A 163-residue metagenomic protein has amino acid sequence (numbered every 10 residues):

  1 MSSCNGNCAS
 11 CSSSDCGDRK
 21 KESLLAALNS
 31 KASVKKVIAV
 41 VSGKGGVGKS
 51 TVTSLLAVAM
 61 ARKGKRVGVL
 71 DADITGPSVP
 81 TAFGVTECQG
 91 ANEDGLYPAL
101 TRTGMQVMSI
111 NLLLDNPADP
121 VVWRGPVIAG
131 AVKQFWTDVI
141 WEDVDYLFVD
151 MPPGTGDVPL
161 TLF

Functional and structural regions predicted by a protein language model:
M1-A27: Cysteine-cluster motifs in flexible loop/terminal segments that predominantly coordinate metals
N29-K35: Phosphate-binding P-loop
K36-I74: Walker A/P-loop phosphate-binding motif and the immediately C-terminal alpha-helix
A39-S42, A61, P80-E87, T101 (+3 more regions): Signal for well-folded cores of large energy- and translation-related assemblies
G43-K44, A72-D73, I110-L112, F135 (+1 more regions): Fold-independent oxyanion-binding glycine-rich loops and adjacent beta-strand/coil segments at enzyme active sites
K49-L55, P77-P80, M151-P159: Short glycine/serine/threonine-rich phosphate/pyrophosphate-binding segments that cradle anionic phosphate groups
R66-V67, A72-A118, V122, A129-A131: Phosphate-binding loop that captures ATP/GTP phosphates
L114-L162: Phosphate-binding/switch loop-helix module in NTP-utilizing enzymes
